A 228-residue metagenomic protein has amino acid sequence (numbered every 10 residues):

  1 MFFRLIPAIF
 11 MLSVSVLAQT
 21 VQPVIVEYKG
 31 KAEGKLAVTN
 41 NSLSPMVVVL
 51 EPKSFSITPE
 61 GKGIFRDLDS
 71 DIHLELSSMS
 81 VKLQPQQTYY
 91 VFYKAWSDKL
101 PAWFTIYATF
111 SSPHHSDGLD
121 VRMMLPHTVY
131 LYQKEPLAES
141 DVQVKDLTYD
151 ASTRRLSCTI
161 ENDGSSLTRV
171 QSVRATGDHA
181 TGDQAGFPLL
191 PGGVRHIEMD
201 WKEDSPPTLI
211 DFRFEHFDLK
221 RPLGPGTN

Functional and structural regions predicted by a protein language model:
F2-V14: Sec-dependent N-terminal signal peptides
A18-L43, S80, A138-T153, G186-P188: Beta-sheet-dominated interaction scaffolds and their linkers
G34, N40-V47, K53-T58, K99: Primarily extracytoplasmic ectodomains and periplasmic/lumenal surface modules that are beta-strand-rich
V38-S42, C158-G164: Asparagine-centered strand-capping/turn motif at beta-strand->loop junctions
S44-P52, G61-K62, T105, L167-V173: Short, hydrophobic/aromatic beta-strand segments
S54-S70, H115-S116, R169, T176-D183: Short aromatic-acidic-glycine turn motif
D67-D98, H179-S205: Intrinsically disordered, low-complexity Pro/Gly/Ser/Thr-rich segments with frequent PxxP/GP/PP motifs and embedded
W96-P136, S205-N228: Terminal connector regions
